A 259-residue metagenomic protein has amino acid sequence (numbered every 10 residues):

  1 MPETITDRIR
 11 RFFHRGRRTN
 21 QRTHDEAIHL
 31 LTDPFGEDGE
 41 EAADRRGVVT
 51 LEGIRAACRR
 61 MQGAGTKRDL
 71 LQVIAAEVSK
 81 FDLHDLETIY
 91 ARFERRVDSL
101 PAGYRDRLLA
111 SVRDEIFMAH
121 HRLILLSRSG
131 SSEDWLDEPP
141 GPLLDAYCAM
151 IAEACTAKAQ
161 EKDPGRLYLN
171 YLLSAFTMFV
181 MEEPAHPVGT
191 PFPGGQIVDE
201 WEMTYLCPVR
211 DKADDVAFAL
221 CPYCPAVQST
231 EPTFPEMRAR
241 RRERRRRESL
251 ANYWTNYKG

Functional and structural regions predicted by a protein language model:
P2-R15, P34-F35: Short, aromatic- and cysteine-enriched interfacial helices/patches that mediate contacts at lipid membranes
E3, G16-D25, V49: ABC ATPase NBD switch/coupling site
I9, R17, H24-I28, V97: Feature for intrinsically disordered/low-complexity regulatory segments and propeptides
H29-G259: Cysteine-centered metal-binding/redox modules
